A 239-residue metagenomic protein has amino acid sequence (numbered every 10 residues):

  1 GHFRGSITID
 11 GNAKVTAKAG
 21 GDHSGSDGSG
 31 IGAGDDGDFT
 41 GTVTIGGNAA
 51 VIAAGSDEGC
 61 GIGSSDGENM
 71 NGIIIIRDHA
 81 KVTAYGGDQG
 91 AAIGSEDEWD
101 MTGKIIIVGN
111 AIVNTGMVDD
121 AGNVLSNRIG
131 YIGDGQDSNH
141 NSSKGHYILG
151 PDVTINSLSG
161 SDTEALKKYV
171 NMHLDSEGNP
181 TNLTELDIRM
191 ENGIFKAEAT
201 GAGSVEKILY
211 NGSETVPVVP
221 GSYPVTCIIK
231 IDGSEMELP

Functional and structural regions predicted by a protein language model:
G1-E58, I62-Q89, I93-V124, I132-G160 (+1 more regions): Surface-exposed loop/turn motifs in large extracellular/passenger domains
I129: Acidic (Asp/Glu-rich), glycine- and aromatic
L158-V170: Charged, flexible cofactor/metal-binding loops and thiol motifs
N171-P239: Solvent-exposed beta-strand/loop surfaces, strongest in extracytoplasmic domains of secreted and cell-surface proteins
